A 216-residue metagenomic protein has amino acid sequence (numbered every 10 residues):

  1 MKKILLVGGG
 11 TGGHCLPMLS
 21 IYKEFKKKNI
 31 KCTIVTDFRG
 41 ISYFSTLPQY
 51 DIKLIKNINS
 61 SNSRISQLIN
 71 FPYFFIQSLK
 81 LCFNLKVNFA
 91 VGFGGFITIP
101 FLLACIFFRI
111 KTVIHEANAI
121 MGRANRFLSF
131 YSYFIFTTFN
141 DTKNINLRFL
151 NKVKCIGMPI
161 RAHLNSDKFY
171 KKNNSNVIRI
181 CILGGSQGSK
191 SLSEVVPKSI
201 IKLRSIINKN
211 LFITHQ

Functional and structural regions predicted by a protein language model:
K3, K31, R39, Y50 (+1 more regions): Active-site-proximal region of nucleotide-activated glycan assembly enzymes, centered on histidine/acidic-rich loops
I4-G9, K26-N70, I156: Conserved nucleotide-sugar phosphate-binding/catalytic loop shared by glycosyltransferases and other
L6-L19, K190: A short, glycine/small-residue-rich beta-strand->loop->alpha-helix junction that serves as a flexible
H14-F25, R39: Short amphipathic alpha-helix
K26, V35, G40-P48, S166-Q216: Donor-nucleotide binding loops and adjacent catalytic segments primarily of GT-B fold Leloir glycosyltransferases
S61-F89, I99, F107: An amphipathic, basic-hydrophobic alpha-helix
F93-I97: Short His-centered aromatic/hydrophobic patch
